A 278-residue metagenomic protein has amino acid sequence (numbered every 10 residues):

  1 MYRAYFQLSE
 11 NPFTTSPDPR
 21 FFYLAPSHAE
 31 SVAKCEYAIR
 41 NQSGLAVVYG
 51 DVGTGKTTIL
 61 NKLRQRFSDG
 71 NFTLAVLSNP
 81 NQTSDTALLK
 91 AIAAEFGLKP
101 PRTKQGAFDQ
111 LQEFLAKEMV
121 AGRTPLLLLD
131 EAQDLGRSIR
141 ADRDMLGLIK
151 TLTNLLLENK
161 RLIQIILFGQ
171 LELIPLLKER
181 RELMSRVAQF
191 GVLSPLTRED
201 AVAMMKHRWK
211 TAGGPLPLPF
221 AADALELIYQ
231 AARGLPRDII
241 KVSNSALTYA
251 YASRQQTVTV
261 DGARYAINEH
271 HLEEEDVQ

Functional and structural regions predicted by a protein language model:
M1-Q42, R264, E275-Q278: A short, basic N-terminal segment
L8-N11, F72, T83-R102: Conserved NTP-binding/hydrolysis module of P-loop NTPases
N41-K62: Walker A/P-loop nucleotide-binding motif
L63-F67, L171-A188: Short regulatory helix/loop adjacent to the ATP-binding pocket of P-loop NTPases
L77-N81, L176-L177, A188-V202: Conserved AAA+ ATPase "SRH/arginine-finger" region at the nucleotide-binding site
A94-E95, Q170-L171, L196-P215: Conserved AAA+ ATPase "sensor/coupling" helix adjacent to the nucleotide-binding pocket
Q112-A116, V120-L167, E172-K178: Conserved Walker B catalytic segment
K210-Q278: C-terminal alpha-helical "lid" subdomain
